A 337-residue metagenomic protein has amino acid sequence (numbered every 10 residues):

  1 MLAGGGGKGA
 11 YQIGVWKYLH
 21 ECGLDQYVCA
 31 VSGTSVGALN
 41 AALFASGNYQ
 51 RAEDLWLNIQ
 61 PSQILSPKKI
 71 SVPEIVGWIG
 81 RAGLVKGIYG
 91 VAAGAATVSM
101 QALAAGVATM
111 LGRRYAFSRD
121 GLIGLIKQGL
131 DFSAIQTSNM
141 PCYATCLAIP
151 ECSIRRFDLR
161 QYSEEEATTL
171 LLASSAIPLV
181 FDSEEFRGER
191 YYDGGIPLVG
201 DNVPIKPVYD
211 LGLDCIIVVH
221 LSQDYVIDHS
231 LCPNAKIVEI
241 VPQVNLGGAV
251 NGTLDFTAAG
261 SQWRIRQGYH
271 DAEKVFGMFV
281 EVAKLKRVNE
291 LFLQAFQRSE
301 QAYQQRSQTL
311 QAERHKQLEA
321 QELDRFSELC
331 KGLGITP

Functional and structural regions predicted by a protein language model:
M1-T34, A42-P337: Patatin-like phospholipase
